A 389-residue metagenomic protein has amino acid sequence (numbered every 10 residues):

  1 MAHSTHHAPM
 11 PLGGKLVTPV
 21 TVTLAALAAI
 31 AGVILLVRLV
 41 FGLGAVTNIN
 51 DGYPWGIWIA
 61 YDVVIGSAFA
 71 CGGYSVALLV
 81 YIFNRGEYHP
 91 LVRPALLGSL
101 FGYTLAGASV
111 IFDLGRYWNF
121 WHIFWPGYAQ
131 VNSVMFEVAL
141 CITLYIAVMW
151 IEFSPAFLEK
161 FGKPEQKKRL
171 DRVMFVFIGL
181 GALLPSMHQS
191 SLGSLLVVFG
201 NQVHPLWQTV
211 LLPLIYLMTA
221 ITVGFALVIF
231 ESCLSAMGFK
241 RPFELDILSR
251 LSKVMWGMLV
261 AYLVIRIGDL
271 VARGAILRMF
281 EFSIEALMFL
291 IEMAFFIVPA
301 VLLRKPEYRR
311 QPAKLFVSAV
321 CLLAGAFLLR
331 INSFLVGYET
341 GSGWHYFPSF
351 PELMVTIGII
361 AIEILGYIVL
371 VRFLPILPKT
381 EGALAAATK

Functional and structural regions predicted by a protein language model:
M1-A31, F41, A45-N50, W125-Q130 (+2 more regions): Extramembrane terminal tails and long inter-domain/linker segments of multi-pass membrane proteins
M10-V17, T21-A31, R85-E87, W125-V134 (+2 more regions): Long, contiguous internal "core" modules enriched in hydrophobic/ aromatic residues
L24-A45, A108-L114, L183-S194, Y367 (+1 more regions): Alpha-helical transmembrane segments of multi-pass membrane proteins
L36-Y53, I82-R85, L234: Membrane-interface helix-loop junction between the first two transmembrane segments
Y53-W118: Membrane helical hairpin/interfacial module
I123-G127, L335-L353: Short, membrane-exposed interhelical loops at transmembrane-helix boundaries
L263-R266, F327-Y338: Hydrophobic alpha-helical transmembrane segments in multi-pass integral membrane proteins
K314-G325: Central hydrophobic cores of alpha-helical transmembrane segments in multi-pass integral membrane proteins
